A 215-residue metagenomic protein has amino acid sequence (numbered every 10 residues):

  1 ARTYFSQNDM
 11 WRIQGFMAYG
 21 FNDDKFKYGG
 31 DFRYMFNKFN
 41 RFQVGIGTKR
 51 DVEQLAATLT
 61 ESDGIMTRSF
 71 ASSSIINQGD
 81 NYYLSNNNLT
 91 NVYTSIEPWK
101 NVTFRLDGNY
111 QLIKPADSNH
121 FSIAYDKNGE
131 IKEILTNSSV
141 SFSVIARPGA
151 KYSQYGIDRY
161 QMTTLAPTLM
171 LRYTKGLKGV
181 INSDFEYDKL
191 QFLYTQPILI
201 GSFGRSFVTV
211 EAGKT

Functional and structural regions predicted by a protein language model:
A1-T3, G30-Y34, V92-P98, F142-P148 (+2 more regions): Residues on the lipid-exposed face of transmembrane beta-strands in outer-membrane beta-barrel proteins
R2-F5, D9-D23, Y28-F32, I46 (+4 more regions): Transmembrane beta-strand segments that form the barrel wall of outer-membrane beta-barrel proteins
R2-T3, I75-K114, I157-M162: Outer-membrane beta-barrel transmembrane strands
Q7-I13, F39-F42, K100-F104, K114 (+3 more regions): Repeated loop/turn-to-beta-strand initiation elements of outer-membrane beta-barrel proteins
M10-R12, R41-G45, T103-R105, N137-S141 (+3 more regions): Outer-membrane beta-barrel architecture
G20-N22, K49-L55, W99-N101, Q111-P115 (+3 more regions): Structural signature of outer-membrane beta-barrel domains
D24-Y28, N86-T90, I134-V140, D184-L190: Residues that define the transmembrane beta-barrel architecture of outer-membrane proteins
R33-I96, A116-D117, S122-K132, V210-T215: Outer-membrane beta-barrel translocator/channel fold
